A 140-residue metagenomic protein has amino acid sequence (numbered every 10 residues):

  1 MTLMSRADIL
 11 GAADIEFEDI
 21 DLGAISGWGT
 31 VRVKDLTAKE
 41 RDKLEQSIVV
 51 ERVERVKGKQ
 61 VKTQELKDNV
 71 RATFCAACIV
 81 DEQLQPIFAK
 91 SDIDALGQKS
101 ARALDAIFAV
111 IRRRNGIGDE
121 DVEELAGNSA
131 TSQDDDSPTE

Functional and structural regions predicted by a protein language model:
M1-F17: Extended acidic low-complexity intrinsically disordered regions
E16-S26: Short acidic-hydrophobic surface loop/beta-edge motif
G27-E140: Short, surface-exposed, charged amphipathic helix/loop patches that serve as local interaction elements
